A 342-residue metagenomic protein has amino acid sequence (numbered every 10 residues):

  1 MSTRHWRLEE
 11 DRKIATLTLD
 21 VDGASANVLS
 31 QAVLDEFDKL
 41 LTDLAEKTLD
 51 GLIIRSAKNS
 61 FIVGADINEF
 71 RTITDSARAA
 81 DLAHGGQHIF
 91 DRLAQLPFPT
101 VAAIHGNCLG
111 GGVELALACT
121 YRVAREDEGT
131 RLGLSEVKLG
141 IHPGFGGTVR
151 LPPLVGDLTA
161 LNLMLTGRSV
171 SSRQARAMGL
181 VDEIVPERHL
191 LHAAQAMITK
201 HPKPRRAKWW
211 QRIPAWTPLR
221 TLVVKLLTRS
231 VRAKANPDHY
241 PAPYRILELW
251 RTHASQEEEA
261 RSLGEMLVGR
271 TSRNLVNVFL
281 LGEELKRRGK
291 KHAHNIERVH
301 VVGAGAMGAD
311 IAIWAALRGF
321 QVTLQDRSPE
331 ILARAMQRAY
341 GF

Functional and structural regions predicted by a protein language model:
M1-D20, S25, E114-A118, L161-S262 (+1 more regions): Amphipathic alpha-helical segments at domain termini/boundaries
M1-R55, D91: Conserved CoA-thioester-binding segment of acyl-CoA-metabolizing enzymes
Q31, V113, A309, I313: Residues forming the Rossmann-fold NAD(P)(H) cofactor-binding site
S56-I89, C108, K138-G140: Glycine- (often His-adjacent) and acidic-residue-rich active-site loop that binds/positions the CoA thioester
Q87, R92-L139, P143, G303-A306: Glycine-rich beta-to-alpha active-site loop
G147-L158: Hydrophobic, secondary-structure "cap" segments at the distal end of domains
A293-F342: Phosphate-binding active sites in nucleotide-utilizing proteins
